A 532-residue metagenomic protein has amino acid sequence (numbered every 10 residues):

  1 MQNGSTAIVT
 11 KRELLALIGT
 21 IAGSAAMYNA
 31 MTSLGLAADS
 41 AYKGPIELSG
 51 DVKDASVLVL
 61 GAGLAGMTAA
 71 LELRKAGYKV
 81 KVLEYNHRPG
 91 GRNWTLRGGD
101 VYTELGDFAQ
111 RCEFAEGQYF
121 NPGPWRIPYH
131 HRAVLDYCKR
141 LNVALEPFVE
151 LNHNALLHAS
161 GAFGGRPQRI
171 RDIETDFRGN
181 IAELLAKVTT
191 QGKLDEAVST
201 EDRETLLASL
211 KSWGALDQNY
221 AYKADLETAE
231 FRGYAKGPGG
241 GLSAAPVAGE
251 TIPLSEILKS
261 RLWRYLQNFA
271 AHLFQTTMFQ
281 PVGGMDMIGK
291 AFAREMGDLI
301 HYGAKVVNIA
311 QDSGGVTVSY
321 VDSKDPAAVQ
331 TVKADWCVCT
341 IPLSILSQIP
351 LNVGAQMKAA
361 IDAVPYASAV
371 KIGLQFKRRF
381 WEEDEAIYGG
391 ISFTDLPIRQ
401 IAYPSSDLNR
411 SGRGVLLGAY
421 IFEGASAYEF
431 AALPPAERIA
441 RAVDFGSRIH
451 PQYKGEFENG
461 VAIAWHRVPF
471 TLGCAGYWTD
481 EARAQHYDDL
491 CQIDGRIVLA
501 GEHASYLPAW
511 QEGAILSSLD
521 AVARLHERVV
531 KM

Functional and structural regions predicted by a protein language model:
G4, I8, L17-I18, G23-A26 (+4 more regions): Conserved flavin/dinucleotide-binding core of flavoenzymes
K43-K187: N-terminal glycine-rich phosphate/pyrophosphate-binding loop and immediately adjacent elements
L48-D51, R111-Y119, W263-T277, A419-E429 (+1 more regions): Short glycine/proline-rich turn/loop motifs
G117-P128, F274-V282, M357-P365, G424-A436 (+2 more regions): Active-site rim elements
E150, G164-G165, I173-N180, L184-K193 (+3 more regions): Rossmann-like dinucleotide-binding core of oxidoreductases
N154, G161-A162, L185-K305, S313-G315 (+4 more regions): Active-site/ligand-binding neighborhood in enzyme catalytic cores
Y302-A419, I449: Mid-domain catalytic core of redox enzymes that form a hydrophobic substrate pocket/lid adjacent to a catalytic redox
